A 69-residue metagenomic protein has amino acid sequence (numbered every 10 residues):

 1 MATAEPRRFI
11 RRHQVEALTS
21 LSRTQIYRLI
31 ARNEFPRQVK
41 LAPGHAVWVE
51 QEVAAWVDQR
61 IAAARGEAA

Functional and structural regions predicted by a protein language model:
M1-Q25, L29-R32, Q51-A62: Polyanion-binding surface elements
Q38-K40: Beta-hairpin "wing" of winged helix-turn-helix
P43-G44, A63: A short acidic/small-residue loop/turn micro-motif
H45-V49: Minor-groove-contacting beta-hairpin "wing" of winged helix-turn-helix DNA-binding domains
A62-A69: C-terminal secondary-structure termini that scaffold catalytic or DNA-interacting sites
